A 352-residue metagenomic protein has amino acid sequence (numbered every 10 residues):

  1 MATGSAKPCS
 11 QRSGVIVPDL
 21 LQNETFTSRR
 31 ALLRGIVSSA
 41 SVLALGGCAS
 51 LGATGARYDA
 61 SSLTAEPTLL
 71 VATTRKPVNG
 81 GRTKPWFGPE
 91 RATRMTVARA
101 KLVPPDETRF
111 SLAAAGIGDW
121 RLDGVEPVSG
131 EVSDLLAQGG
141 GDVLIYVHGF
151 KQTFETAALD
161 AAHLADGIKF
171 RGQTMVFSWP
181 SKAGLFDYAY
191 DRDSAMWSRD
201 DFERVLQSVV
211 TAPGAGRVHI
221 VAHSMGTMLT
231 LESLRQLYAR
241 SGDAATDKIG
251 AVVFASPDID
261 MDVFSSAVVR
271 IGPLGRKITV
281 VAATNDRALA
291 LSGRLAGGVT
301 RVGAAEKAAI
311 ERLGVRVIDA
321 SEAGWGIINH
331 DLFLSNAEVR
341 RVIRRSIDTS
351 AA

Functional and structural regions predicted by a protein language model:
M1-S28, S38-L45: N-terminal secretory signal peptides
A49, A53-G139, A158-A162, D166-R217 (+2 more regions): Lipolytic serine-hydrolase domain surface
D142: Alpha/beta-hydrolase fold active-site loops
V147-G149: The conserved beta1-alpha1 loop
T153-E155: Short substrate-entry loop that stabilizes the transition state in hydrolases
A222, G226: Gly/Ala-rich beta-loop-alpha elbow adjacent to hydrolase catalytic centers
